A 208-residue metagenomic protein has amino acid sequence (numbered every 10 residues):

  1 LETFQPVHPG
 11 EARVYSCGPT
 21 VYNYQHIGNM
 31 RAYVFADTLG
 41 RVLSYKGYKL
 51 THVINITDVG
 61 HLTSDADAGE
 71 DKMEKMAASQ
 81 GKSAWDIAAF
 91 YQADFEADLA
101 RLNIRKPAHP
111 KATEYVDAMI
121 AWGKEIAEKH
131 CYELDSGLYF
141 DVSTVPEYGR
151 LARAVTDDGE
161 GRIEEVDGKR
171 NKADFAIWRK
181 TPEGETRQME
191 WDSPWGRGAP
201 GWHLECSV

Functional and structural regions predicted by a protein language model:
L1-V208: NTP-dependent nucleotidyl-transfer catalytic core
